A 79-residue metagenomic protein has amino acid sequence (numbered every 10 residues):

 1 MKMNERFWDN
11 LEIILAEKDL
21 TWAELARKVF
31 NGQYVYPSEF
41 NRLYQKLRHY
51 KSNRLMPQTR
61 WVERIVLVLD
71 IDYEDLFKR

Functional and structural regions predicted by a protein language model:
M1-V29: A short, Lys/Arg-rich alpha-helix, primarily the initiator
D9, L20, R42, P57-R60: Residue-level signal for the short linker/turn that defines the boundary of a DNA-recognition helix
D9-N10, K46, R64: Pre-recognition alpha-helix immediately N-terminal to the DNA-recognition helix within helix-turn-helix or winged-helix
R27, S38, L67: Alpha-helical residues within the helix-turn-helix
K28, K46, Y50, R79: Residues in the recognition helix of alpha-helical DNA-binding motifs
Y34-P57: Recognition helix of helix-turn-helix/homeodomain-like DNA-binding domains that insert into the DNA major groove
Q58-D75: DNA major-groove recognition helix of helix-turn-helix/homeodomain DNA-binding modules
